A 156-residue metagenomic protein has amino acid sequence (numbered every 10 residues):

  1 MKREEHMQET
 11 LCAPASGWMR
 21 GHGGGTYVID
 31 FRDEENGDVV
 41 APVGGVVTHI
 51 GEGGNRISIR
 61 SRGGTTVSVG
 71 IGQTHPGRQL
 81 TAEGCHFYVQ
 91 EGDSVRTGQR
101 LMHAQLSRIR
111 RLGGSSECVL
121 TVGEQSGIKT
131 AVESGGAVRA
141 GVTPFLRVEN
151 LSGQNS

Functional and structural regions predicted by a protein language model:
M1-S156: Contiguous, well-folded functional domains in the mature portion of proteins
